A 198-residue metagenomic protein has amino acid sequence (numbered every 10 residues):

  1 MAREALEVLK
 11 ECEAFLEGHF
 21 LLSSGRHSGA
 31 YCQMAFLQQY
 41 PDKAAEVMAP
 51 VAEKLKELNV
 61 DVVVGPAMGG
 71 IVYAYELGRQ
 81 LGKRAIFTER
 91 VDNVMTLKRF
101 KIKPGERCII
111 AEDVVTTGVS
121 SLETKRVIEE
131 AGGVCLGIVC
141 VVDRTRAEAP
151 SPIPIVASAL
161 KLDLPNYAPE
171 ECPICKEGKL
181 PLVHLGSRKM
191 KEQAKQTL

Functional and structural regions predicted by a protein language model:
M1-L198: PRPP-associated nucleotide enzymes
